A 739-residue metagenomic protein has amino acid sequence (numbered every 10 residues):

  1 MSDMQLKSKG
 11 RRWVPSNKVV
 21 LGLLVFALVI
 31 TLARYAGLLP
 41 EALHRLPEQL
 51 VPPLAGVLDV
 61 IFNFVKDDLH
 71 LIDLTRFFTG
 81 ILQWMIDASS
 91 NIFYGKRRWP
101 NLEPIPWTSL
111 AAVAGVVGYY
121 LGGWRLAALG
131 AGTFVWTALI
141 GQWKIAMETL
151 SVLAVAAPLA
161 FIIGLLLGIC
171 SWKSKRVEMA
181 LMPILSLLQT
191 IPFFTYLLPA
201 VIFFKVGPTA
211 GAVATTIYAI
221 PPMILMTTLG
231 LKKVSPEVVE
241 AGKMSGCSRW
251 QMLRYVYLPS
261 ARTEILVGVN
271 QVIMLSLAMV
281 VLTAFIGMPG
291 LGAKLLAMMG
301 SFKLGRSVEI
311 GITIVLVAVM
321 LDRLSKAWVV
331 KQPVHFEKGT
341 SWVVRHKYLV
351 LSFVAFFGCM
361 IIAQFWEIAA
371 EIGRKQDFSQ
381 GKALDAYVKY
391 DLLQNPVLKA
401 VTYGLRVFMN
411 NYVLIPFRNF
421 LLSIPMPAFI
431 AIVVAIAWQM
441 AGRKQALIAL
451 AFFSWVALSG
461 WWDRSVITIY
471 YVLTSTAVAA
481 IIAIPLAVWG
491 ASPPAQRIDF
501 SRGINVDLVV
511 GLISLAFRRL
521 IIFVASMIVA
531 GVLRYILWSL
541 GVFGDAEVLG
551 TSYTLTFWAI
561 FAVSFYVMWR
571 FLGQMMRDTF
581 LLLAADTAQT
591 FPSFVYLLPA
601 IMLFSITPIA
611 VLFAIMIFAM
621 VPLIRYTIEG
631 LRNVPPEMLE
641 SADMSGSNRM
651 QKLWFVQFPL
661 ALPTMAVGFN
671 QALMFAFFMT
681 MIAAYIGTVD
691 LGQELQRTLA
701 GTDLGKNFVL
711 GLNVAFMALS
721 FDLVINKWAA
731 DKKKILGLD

Functional and structural regions predicted by a protein language model:
L38-P158, W366-A441, Q445-A479, P493-I498 (+3 more regions): Periplasmic/extracellular loop-to-transmembrane helix junction in inner-membrane transport proteins
V152-V155, L159-W172, M182-A219, Y471-A491 (+1 more regions): Generic hydrophobic transmembrane alpha-helix motif, especially the helices
L153, A157-I169, G268-L277, V281-F285 (+16 more regions): Hydrophobic positions within alpha-helical transmembrane segments of bacterial inner-membrane proteins
A157, V213, I217-Y218, R249-L282 (+10 more regions): Transmembrane alpha-helices
I163-C170, S174-I184, A210-V213, I217-V239 (+10 more regions): Membrane-embedded alpha-helices of multi-pass transport/permease systems
I202, L231, L275-V317, P333 (+4 more regions): Glycine-rich helix-loop "coupling/hinge" segments at transmembrane-helix boundaries in multipass transporters
M223-V269, L623-V667: Short cytoplasmic-facing helical segments at TM-TM junctions of multi-pass membrane proteins
K232, V267, V308-E367, P663 (+2 more regions): C-terminal transmembrane helix and the adjacent membrane-cytosol boundary/short C-terminal tail of inner/organellar
